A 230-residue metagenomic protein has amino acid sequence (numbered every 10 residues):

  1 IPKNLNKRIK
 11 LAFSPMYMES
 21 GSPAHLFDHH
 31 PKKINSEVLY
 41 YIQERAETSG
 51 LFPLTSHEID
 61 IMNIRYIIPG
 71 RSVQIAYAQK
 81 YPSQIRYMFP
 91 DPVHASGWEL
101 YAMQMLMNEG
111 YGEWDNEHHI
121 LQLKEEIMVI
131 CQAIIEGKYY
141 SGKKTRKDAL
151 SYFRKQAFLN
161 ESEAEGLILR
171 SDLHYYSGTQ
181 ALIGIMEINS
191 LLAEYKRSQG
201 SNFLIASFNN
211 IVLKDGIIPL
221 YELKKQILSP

Functional and structural regions predicted by a protein language model:
I1-P230: Long, His/Glu/Asp-enriched segments that create or flank divalent metal/ion-associated functional microenvironments
